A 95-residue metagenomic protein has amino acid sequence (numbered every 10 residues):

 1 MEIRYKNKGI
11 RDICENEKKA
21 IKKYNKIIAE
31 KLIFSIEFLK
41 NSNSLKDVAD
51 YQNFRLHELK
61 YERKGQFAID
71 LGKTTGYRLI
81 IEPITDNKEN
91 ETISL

Functional and structural regions predicted by a protein language model:
M1-E37: Arg/Lys-rich, positively charged N-terminal/basic patches that mediate binding to nucleic acids
I3, H57, F67, L79 (+1 more regions): A broad, low-specificity signal marking well-ordered, structured residues that form hydrophobic/aromatic
N7-G9, I28, E58-R63, L71: Solvent-exposed, flexible loop/coil residues
E15, S44, D86: Residue-level marker of positions within ordered structural domains that often coincide with functionally constrained
K23-N25, N53-R55, T75: Non-catalytic terminal/accessory segments
S44-A68: A short, surface-exposed loop/turn module that caps and links secondary-structure elements
L71-L95: Enriched for short, Lys/Arg-rich terminal
